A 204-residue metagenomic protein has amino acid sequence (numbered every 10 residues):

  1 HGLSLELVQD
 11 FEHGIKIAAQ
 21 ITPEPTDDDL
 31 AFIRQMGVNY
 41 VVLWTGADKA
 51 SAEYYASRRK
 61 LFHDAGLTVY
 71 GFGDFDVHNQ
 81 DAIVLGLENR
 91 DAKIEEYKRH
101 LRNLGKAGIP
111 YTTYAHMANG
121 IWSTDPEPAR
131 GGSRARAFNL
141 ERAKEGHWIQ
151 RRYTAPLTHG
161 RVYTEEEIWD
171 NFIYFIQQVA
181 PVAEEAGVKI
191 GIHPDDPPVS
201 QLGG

Functional and structural regions predicted by a protein language model:
I15-Q20, N39-L43, V69-D74, T112-Y114 (+1 more regions): Hydrophobic faces of well-ordered beta-strands that scaffold small-molecule active sites in alpha/beta enzyme cores
A19-D28, W44-Y55, N119-W122: Acidic-and-aromatic substrate-binding clefts and catalytic sites of carbohydrate-active enzymes
I21-R34, Y54-R58, D91-R102: Short, acidic/polar
P23-G46, D64-T68, K106-T112: Catalytic domains of carbohydrate-active enzymes, especially glycoside hydrolases
Q35-E53, G73-E88: N-terminal substrate-binding region of glycoside hydrolase catalytic domains
A52-Y70: Glycine-rich, positively charged N-terminal anion/phosphate-binding segment
V84-G204: Active-site acidic/histidine proton-transfer and metal-coordination neighborhood in alpha/beta enzyme cores
